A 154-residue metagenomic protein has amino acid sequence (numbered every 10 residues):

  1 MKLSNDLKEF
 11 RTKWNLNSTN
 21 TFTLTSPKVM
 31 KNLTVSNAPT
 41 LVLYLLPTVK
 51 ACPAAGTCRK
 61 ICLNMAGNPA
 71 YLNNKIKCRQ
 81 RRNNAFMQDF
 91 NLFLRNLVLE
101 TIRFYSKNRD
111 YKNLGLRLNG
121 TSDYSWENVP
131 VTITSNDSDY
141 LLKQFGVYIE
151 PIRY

Functional and structural regions predicted by a protein language model:
M1-Y154: Class I S-adenosyl-L-methionine
